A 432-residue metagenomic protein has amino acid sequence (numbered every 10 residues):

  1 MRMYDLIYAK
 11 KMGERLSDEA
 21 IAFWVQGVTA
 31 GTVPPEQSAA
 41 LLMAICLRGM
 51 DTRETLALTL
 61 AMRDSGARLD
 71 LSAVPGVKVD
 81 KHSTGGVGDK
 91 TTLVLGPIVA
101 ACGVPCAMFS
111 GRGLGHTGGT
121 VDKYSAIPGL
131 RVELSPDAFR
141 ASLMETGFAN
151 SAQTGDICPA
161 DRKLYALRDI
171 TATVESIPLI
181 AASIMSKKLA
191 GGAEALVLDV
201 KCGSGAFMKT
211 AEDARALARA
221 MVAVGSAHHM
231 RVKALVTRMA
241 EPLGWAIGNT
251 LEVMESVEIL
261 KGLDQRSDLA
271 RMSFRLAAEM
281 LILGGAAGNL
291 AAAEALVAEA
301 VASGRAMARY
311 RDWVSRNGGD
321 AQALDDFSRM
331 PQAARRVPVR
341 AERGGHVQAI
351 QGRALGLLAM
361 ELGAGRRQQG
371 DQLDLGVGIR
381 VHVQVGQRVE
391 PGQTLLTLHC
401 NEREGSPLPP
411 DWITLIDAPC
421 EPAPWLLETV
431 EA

Functional and structural regions predicted by a protein language model:
M1-G88, R309-N317, L426, V430-A432: Acidic, glycine/proline-rich low-complexity segments that act as flexible tails and inter-domain linkers
D5, K10, R15-S17, V28 (+5 more regions): Well-ordered secondary-structure scaffolds
L42-I45, K123, D161-I170, D199-M208 (+1 more regions): Active-site-proximal beta-alpha loop/turn segments in soluble metabolic enzymes
L47, L93-P105, K187-G192, A227-H228 (+1 more regions): Alpha-helix C-terminal capping segments
V77-A100, V104-H116: Glycine/serine-rich anion-binding loops at beta->alpha junctions that coordinate negatively charged ligand groups
F109, L143, S151-T154, I184 (+2 more regions): Short beta-strand segments
K123-A149, R219-G225, H229: A glycine-rich helix N-cap at a beta->alpha junction
M144-A193: Phosphate/diphosphate-binding glycine-rich loops and adjacent basic-rich segments that engage nucleotide
